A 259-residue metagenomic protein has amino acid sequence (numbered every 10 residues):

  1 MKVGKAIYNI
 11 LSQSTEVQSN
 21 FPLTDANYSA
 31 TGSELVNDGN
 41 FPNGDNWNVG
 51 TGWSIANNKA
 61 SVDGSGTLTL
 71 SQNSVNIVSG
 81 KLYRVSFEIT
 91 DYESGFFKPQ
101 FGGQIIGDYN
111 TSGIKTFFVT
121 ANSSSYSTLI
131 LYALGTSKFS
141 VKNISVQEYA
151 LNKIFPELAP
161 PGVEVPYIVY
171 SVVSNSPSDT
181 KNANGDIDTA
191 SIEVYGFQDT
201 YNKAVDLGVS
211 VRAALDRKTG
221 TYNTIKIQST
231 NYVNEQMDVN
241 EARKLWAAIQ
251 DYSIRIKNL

Functional and structural regions predicted by a protein language model:
M1-S29, Y149-N182, N202, K218-K226: Small/polar-rich, solvent-exposed N-terminal microdomains that initiate assembly or binding
S12-N152, K218-T219: Polar, enzyme-active/binding microenvironments
V36-D38, V141, T189, S229 (+1 more regions): Hydrophobic residues on conserved beta-strands that form the core of alpha/beta folds
N76-V78, D179-G185, V239-L245: Short, solvent-exposed beta-strand/turn "edge" segments of beta-rich domains on protein surfaces
I89-D91, S174-S176, G196-Q198, I254-N258: Beta-strand elements of well-folded, non-transmembrane domains
V163-V165, A213-L259: Acidic-leaning, charged glycine-interspersed low-complexity segments
K181-G185, Y195-R217: Extracellular/virion structural assembly segments
N184-D199, W246-I256: Oligomerization/assembly interface segments of phage tail-like spikes and tubes
